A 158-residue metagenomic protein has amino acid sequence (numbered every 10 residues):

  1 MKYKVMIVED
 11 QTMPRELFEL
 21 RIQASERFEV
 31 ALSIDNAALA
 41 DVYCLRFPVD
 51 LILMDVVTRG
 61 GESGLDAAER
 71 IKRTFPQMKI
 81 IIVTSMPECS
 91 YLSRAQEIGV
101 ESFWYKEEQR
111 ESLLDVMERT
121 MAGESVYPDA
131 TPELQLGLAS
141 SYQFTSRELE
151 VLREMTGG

Functional and structural regions predicted by a protein language model:
E9-Q11: Conserved acidic carboxylate
S33-L51: Acidic, metal-coordinating helix/loop segments flanking the phosphotransfer/catalytic sites of two-component signaling
D55-V57, T84: Active-site residues of response regulator receiver
L65-Q77: Short amphipathic alpha-helix used as the core "switch/output" element in two-component signaling
Q77-P87: A short, hydrophobic beta-strand element within the central beta-sheet of small alpha/beta folds
S90, E108-M117: C-terminal output helix
A95-E101: As written
Q135-G158: Helix-turn-helix DNA-binding segment
